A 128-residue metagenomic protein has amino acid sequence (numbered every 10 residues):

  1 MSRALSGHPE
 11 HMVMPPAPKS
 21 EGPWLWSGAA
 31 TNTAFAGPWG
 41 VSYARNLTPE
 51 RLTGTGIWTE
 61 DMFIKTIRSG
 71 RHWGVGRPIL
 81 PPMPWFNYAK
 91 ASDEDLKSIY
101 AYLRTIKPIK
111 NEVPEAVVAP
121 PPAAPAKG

Functional and structural regions predicted by a protein language model:
M1-S42, E60-D61, H72-G128: Flexible coil segments in periplasmic/lumen-exposed cytochrome c-class electron-transfer proteins
P49-T55, W85-N87: Second-shell loop/turn segments in exported
T55-I67, R71: Aromatic- and charge-enriched surface segment that lines or borders ligand/interaction sites
